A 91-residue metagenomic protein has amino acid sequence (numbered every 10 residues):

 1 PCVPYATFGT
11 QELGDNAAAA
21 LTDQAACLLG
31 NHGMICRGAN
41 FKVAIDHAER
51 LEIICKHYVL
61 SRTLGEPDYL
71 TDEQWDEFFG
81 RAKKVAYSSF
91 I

Functional and structural regions predicted by a protein language model:
P1-I91: Glycine-rich flexible loops
